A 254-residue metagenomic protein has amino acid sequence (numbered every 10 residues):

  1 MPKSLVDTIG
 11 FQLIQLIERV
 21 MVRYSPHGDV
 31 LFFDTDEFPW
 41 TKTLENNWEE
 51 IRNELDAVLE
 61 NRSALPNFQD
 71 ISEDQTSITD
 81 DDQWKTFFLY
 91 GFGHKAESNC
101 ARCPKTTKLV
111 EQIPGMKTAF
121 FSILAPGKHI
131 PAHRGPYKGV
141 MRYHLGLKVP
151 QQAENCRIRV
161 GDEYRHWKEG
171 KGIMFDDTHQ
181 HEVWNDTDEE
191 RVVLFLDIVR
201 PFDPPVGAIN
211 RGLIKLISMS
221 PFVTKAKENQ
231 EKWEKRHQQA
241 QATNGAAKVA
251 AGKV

Functional and structural regions predicted by a protein language model:
M1-F120, L124-R134, R191, P205-V254: Fe(II)/2-oxoglutarate oxygenase catalytic core
I123-A125, P136-Q152: Short, conserved beta-strand element in jelly-roll/cupin
I130-H133, F175, H181-T187: Short beta-strand His + acidic residue motifs that chelate non-heme Fe in jelly-roll/DSBH and cupin folds
R142-L147, M174, E189-P204: A short hydrophobic beta-strand segment most commonly corresponding to one strand of the jelly-roll/cupin
K148-E169: A short beta-strand-loop-beta hairpin characteristic of the jelly-roll/cupin
Q152, D188-E189: Short strand-connecting beta-turns/loops that link adjacent beta-strands
R165-Q180: Conserved metal-binding segment of the jelly-roll/cupin
